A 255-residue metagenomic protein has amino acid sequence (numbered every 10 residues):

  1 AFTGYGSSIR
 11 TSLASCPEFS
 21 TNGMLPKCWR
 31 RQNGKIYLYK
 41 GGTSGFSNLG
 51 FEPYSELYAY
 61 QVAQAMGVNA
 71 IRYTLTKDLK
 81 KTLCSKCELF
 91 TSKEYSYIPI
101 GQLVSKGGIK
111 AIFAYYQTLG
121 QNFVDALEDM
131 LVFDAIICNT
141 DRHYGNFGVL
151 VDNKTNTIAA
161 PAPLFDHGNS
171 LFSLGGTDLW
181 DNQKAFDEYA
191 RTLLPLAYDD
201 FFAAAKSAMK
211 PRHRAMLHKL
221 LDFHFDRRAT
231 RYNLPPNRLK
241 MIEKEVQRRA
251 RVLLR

Functional and structural regions predicted by a protein language model:
A1-V132, I136-N139, L150-R255: Phosphate/dinucleotide-binding and metal-coordinating scaffold of catalytic cores in nucleotide-dependent enzymes
H143-G148: Canonical protein kinase catalytic loop motif
